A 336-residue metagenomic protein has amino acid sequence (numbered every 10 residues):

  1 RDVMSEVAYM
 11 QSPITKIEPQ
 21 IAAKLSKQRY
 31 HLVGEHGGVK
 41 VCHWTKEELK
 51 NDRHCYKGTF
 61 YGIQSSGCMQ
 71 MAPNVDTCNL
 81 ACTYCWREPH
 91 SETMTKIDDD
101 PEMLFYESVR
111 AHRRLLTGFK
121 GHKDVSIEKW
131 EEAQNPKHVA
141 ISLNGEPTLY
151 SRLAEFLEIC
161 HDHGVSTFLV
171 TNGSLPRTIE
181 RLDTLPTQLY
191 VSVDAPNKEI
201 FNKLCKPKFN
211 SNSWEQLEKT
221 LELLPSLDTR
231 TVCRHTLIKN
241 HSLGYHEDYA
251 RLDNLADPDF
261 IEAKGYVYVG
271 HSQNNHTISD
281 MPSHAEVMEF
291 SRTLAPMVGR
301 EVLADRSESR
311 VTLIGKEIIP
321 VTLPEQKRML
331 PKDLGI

Functional and structural regions predicted by a protein language model:
D2-Y84, E88-T93, I97-R110, R114: Flexible, acidic/Gly-rich N-terminal and inter-domain linker regions that tether and position cofactor-handling modules
E6-R29, P282, E286-I336: C-terminal accessory extensions appended to soluble enzyme cores
W44, N74, N144, T236 (+1 more regions): Structured loops at beta-to-helix junctions and adjacent beta-edge loops in soluble globular domains
S66, Q134-P136, R306-R310: Short Gly/Ser/Thr- and Asp/Glu-enriched loop/turn motifs at secondary-structure junctions
C78-A81, K198, Y268, V321: Short, acidic Gly/Pro/Ser/Thr-rich loop/turn segments
M103-A133: Short Fe-S-cluster ligation motifs
F119, T229, G299-V302: Surface-exposed helix-capping loop/turn segments at secondary-structure junctions
H122-A285, E289, T293: Conserved AdoMet/S-adenosylmethionine-binding subsite of the radical SAM
